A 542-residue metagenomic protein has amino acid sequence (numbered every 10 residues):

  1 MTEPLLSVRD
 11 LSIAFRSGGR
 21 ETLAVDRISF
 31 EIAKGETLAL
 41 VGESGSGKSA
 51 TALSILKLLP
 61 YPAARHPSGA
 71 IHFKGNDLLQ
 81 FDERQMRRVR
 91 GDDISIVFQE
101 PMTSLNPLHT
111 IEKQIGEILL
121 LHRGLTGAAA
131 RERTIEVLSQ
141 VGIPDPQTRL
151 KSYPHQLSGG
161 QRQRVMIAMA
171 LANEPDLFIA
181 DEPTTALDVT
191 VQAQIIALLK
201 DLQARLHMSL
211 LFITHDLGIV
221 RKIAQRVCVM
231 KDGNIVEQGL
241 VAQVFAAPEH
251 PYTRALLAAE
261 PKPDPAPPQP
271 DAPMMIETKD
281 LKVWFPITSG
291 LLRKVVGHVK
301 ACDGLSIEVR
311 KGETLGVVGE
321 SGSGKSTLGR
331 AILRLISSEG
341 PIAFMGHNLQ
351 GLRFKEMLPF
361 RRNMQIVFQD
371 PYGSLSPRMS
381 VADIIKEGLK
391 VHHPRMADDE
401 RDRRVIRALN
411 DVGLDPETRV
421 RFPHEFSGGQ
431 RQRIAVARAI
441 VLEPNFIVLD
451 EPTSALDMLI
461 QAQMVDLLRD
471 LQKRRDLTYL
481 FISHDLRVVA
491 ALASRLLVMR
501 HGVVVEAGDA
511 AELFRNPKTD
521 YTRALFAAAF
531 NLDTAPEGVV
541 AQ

Functional and structural regions predicted by a protein language model:
H66-D77, G340-N348, F360: Conserved ABC transporter NBD signature motif
D77, A129-T148, N348, D399-E417 (+1 more regions): Conserved ABC ATPase "signature" region
S152-L157, Q161, F422-F426, Q430: Conserved ABC ATPase signature
A172-D176, V441-N445: A short, proline-enriched helix->beta-strand linker immediately N-terminal to the Walker B motif in ABC-type P-loop
V220-K222, V489-A491: A short, surface-exposed alpha-helical micro-motif characterized by mixed small hydrophobic and charged/polar residues
I235-G239, A247, V504-G508, N516: ABC ATPase "signature
